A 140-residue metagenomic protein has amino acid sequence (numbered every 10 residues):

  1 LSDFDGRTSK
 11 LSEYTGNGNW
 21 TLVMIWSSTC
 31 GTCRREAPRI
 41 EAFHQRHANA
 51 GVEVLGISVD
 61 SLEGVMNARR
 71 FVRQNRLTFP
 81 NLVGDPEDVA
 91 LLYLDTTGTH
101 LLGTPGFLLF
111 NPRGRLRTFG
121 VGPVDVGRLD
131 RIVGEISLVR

Functional and structural regions predicted by a protein language model:
L1-D3, I25, L109: Hydrophobic beta-strand positions
L1-S2, I136-R140: Non-globular targeting/processing and membrane-anchoring segments
L1-T21, R46: A short beta-strand-turn-helix
G18-T21, W26-T29, S61, G103: Short pre-active-site segment immediately N-terminal to redox-active cysteine/selenocysteine motifs in thiol-based
L22-V23, V54, F107: Hydrophobic beta-strand anchors of alpha/beta hydrolase catalytic cores
R34-R76, P86-L94: Structural microenvironment flanking redox-active thiols in thiol-disulfide oxidoreductases
N75-L77, D85-G134: Thiol/disulfide oxidoreductase modules built on the thioredoxin-like
